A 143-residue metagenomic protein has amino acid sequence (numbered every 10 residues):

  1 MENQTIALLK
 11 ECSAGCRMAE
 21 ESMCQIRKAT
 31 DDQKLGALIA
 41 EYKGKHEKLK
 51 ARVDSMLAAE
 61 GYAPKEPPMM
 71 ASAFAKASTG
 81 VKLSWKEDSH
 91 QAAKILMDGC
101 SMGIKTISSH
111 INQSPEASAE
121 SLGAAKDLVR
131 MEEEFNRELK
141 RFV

Functional and structural regions predicted by a protein language model:
M1-T30, Q91-P115: Alpha-helical bundle segments that constitute or directly flank the non-heme di-iron/ferroxidase center
Q4-C12, Q33-A51, S89-L96, A119-M131: Alpha-helical scaffold segments that form or flank carboxylate-/histidine-based iron centers
E20, K50, D54-L57, S78-V81 (+3 more regions): A structural signal for well-ordered alpha-helices, especially hydrophobic packing surfaces of coiled-coils
C24, K28-D31, L35, A58 (+3 more regions): Short, flexible helix-adjacent loops and helix caps
G36-M70, L139-V143: Conserved alpha-helical segments that form or flank metal/cofactor-binding pockets of metalloenzymes
S55-I104: Carboxylate-rich helix-loop segments that flank metal/cofactor sites and access channels in metalloenzymes
Y62-P67, E116-G123: Short, highly charge-biased, low-complexity peptide segments
